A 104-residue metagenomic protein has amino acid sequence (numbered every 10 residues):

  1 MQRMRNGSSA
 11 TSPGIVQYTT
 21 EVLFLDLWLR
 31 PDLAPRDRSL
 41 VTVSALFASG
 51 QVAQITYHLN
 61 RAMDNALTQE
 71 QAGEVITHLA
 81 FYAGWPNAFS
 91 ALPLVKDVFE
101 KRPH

Functional and structural regions predicted by a protein language model:
M1-R36, N60, D64, A88-H104: Acidic, glycine/proline-rich low-complexity segments that act as flexible tails and inter-domain linkers
D37-L46, V75-I76: Short, structured motif recognition centered on aromatic/hydrophobic residues
L46-S49, D64: Short, solvent-exposed interaction modules
S49-Y57, N87-F89: Short helix-capping/linker segments at secondary-structure and domain boundaries
A53-E70: Mid-chain, well-packed structural core segment of small domains
H58, V75-H78: Short, hydrophobic/aromatic alpha-helical segments in well-folded domains
T77-A80, K96: Short amphipathic alpha-helical surface patches that mediate protein-protein
A80-P86: C-terminal structural segments of small proteins and small subunits
